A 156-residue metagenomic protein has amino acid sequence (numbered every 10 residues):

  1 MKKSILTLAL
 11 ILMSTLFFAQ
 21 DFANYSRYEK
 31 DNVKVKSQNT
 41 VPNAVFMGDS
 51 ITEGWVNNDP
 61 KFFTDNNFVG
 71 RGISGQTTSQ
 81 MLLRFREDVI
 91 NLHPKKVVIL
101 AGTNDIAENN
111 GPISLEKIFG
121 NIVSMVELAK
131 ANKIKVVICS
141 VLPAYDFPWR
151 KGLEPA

Functional and structural regions predicted by a protein language model:
M1-S4: Positively charged n-region of N-terminal signal peptides that target proteins for export
L10-I11: Short, linear, compositionally biased motifs with a strong N-terminal bias
A19-K96: Serine-esterase "nucleophile elbow" of acetyl-processing enzymes
K61-N66, L83-A156: Alpha-helical cap/lid subdomain in secreted, periplasmic, or secretory-pathway luminal O-acyl-processing enzymes
